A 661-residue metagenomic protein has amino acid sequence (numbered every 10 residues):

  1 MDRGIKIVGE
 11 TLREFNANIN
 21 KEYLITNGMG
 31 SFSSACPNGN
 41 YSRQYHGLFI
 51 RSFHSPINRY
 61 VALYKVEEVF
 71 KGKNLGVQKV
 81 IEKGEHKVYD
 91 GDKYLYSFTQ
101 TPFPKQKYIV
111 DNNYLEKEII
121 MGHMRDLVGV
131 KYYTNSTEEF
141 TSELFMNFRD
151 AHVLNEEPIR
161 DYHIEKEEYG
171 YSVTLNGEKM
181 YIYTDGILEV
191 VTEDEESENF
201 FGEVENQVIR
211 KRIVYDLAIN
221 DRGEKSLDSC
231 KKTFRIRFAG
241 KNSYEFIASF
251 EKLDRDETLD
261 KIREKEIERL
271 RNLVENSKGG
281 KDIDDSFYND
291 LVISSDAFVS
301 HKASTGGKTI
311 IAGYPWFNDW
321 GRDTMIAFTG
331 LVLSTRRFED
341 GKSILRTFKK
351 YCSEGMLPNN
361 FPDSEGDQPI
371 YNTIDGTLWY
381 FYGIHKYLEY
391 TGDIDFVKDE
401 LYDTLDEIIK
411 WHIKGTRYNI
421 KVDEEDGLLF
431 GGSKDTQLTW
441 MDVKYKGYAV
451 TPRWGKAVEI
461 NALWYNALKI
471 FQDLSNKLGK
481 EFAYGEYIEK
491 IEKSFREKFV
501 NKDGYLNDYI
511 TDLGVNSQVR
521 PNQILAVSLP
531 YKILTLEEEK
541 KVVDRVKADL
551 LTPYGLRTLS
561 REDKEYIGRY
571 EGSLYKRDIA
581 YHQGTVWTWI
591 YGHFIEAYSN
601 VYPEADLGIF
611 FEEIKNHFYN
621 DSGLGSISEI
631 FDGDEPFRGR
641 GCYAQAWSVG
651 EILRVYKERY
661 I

Functional and structural regions predicted by a protein language model:
M1-K281, P315, R322, R337 (+1 more regions): Terminal accessory carbohydrate-recognition/targeting modules of carbohydrate-active enzymes
V80-F103, I109-Y114, K414, D544-T552 (+3 more regions): Non-catalytic C-terminal accessory modules of carbohydrate-active enzymes
N155-E157, F238, N318-T324, F328-S433 (+6 more regions): Aromatic-rich carbohydrate-recognition surfaces in CAZymes
S229-F238, K308-T324, S364-T377, K446-A462 (+4 more regions): Solvent-exposed loop and edge beta-strand segments that line ligand/cofactor-binding and catalytic clefts
T258-N276, I283, F287-S294, R336-K349 (+5 more regions): Extended, well-ordered alpha-helical scaffold segments
L270-Y314, S343, T347, G432 (+1 more regions): Conserved oxyanion/phosphate-binding beta-strand-loop segments in alpha/beta enzyme cores
N289, P358-N359, I413, R417-E424 (+3 more regions): Catalytic cores of carbohydrate-active enzymes
K434-P452: A short, charged helix-loop
